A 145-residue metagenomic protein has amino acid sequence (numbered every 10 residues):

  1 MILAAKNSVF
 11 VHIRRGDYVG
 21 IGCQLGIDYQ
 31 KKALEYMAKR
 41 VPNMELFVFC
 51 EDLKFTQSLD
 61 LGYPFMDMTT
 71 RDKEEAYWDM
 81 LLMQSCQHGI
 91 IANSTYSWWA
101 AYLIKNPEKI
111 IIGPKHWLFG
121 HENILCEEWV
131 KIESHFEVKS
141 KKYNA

Functional and structural regions predicted by a protein language model:
M1-A76: Core catalytic architecture of nucleotide-activated donor-dependent transferases building glycoconjugates
G26, D52, E75, T95-Y96 (+3 more regions): Intrinsically disordered regions, especially transient/low-confidence alpha-helical propensity segments and coil-helix
M44-E51, L82-Q87, I104-P107, L125-K131: Low-complexity, flexible helical/coil segments
E51-L59, Q87-W99, Y143: Short secondary-structure transition/capping segments
T56-Y63, L103-I104, H121-L125: Short loop/helix-cap segments at secondary-structure boundaries that form the rim of catalytic
T69-R71, K115, E133-F136: Residues at the C-termini of beta-strands that transition into short coil/loop
A76-E122: A donor-sugar binding/catalytic signature common to diverse glycosyltransferases and related nucleotide-sugar
G120-A145: Leloir-type glycosyltransferase catalytic cores
